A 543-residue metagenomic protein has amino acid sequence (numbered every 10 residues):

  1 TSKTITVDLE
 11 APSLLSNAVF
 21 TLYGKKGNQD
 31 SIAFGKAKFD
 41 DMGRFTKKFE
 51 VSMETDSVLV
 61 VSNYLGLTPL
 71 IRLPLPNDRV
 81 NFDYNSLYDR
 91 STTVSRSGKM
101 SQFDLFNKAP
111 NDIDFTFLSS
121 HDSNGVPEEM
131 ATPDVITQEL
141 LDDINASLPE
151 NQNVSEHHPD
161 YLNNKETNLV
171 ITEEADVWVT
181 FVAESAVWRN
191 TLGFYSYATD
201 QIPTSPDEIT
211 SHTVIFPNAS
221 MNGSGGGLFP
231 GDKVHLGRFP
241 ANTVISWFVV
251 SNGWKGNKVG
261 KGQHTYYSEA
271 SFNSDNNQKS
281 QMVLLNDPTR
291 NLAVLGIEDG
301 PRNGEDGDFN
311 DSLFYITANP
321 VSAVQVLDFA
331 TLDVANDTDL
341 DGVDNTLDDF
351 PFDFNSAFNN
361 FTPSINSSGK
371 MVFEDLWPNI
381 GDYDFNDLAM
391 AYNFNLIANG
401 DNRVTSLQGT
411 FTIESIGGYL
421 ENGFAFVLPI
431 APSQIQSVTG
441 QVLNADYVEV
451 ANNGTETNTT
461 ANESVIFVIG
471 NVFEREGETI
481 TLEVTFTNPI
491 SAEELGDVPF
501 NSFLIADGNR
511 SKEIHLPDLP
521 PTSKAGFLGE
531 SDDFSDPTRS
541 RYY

Functional and structural regions predicted by a protein language model:
T1-D339, V343, L347-D349, F354-A389 (+1 more regions): Extracellular distal adhesion/interaction modules in secreted or cell-surface proteins
